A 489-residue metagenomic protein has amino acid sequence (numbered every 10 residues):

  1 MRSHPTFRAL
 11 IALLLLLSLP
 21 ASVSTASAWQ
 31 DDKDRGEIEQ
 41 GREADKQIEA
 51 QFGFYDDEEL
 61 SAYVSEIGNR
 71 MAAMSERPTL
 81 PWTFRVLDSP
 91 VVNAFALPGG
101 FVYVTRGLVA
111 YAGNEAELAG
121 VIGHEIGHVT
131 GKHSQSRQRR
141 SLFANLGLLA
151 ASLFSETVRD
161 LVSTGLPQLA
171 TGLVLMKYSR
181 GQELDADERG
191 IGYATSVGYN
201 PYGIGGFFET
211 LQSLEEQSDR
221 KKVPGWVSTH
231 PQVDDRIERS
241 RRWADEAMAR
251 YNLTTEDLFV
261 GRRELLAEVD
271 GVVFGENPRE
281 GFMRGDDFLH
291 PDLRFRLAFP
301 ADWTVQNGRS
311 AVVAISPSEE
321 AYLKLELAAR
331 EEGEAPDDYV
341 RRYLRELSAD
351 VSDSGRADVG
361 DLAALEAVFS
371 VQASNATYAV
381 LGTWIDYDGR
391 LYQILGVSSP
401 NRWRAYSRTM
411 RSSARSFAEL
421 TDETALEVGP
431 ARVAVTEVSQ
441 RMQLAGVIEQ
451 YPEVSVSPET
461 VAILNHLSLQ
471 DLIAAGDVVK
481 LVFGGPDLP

Functional and structural regions predicted by a protein language model:
M1-L13: Bacterial N-terminal signal peptides that target proteins for export
R8-I11, S18-H290, R296-F299, R309-A311 (+2 more regions): A Zn2+-metalloprotease active-site environment signal
Y103, L391-L395: Short hydrophobic beta-strand segments that form the core of ligand-binding sensory/regulatory domains
A119, V305, I394-R432: Surface-exposed amphipathic alpha-helical segments
R296, D302-T304, L472, V478: Residue-level marker of beta-strand positions
R341-G389: Signature of long, low-cysteine stretches enriched in small and polar/charged residues
A425-S455: Primarily a LysM-type cell-wall glycan-binding module
P458-P489: Extracellular LysM carbohydrate-binding repeats and other cell-envelope/extracellular binding modules
